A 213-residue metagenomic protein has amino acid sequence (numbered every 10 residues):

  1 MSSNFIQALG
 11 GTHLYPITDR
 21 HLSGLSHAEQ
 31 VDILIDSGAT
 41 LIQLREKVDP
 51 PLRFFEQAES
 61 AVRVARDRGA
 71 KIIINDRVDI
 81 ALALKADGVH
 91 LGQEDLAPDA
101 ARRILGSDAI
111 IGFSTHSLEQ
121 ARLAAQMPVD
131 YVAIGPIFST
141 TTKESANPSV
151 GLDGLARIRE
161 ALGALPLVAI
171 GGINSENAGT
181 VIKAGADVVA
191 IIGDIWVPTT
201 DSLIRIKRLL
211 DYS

Functional and structural regions predicted by a protein language model:
M1-P98, R103-D130, V150, R157-L167 (+3 more regions): Conserved N-terminal beta1-alpha1 strand-loop-helix module at the mouth
L44, A81, F138-E144: A short acidic, helix-capping loop that chelates divalent metal ions and anchors anionic groups
T142-N147, V168: Short, glycine/charged-rich beta-strand-loop motifs at protein surfaces that mediate ligand recognition and catalysis
D187-V188, G193: C-terminal structural segments of small proteins and small subunits
